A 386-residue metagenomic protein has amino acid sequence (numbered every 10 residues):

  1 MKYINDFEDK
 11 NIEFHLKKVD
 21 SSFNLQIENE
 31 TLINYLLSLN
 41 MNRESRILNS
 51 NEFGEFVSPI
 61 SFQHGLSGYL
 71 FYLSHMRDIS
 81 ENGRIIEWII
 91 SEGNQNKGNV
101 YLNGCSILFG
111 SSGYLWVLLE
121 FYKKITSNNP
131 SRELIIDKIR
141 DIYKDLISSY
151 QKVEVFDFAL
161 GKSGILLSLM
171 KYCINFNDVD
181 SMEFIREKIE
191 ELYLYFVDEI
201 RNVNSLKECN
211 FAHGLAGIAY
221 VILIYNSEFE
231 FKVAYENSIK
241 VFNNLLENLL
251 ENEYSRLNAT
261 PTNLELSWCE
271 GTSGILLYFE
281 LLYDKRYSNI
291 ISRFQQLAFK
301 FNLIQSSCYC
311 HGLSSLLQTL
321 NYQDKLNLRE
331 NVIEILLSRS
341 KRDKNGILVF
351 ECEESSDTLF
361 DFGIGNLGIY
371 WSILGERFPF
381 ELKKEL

Functional and structural regions predicted by a protein language model:
M1-Y35, I224, L281, R286 (+5 more regions): Terminal, non-catalytic domain-edge segments
K10-G65, F71-I86, E190: Low-complexity, Ser/Thr/Pro/Gly-enriched N-terminal "stalk/linker" regions
Q26-E30, R43-S50, S106, R132 (+7 more regions): Mature, well-folded catalytic/scaffold domains that follow N-terminal targeting or propeptide regions
I27-R46, D78-Y101, L134-V153, F184-N204 (+3 more regions): Long, well-ordered core segments of solenoidal/helical folds
P59-S74, C105-Y122, D157-K171, K207-I224 (+3 more regions): Well-ordered alpha-helical segments within folded domains of soluble proteins
F121-N128, Y172-E183, Y225-E236, L282-K285: Inter-helical turn/loop segments and adjacent helix faces that build the functional surface of alpha-helical bundle
S238-L266, T272-S273, F279: Active-site cradle of extracellular carbohydrate-active enzymes
